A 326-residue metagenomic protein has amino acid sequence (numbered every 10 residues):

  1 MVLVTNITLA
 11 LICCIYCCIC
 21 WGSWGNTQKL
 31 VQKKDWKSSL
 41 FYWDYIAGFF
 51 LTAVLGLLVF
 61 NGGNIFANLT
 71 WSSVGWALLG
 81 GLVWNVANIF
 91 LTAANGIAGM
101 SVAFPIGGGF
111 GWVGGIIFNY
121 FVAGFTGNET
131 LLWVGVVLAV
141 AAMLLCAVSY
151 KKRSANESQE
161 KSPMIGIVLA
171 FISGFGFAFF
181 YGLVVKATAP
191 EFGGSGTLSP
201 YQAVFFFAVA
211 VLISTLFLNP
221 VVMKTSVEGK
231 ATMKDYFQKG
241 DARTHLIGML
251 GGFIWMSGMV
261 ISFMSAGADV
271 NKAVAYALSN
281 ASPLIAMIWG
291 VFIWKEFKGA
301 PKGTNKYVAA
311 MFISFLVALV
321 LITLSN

Functional and structural regions predicted by a protein language model:
M1-N326: Polytopic alpha-helical membrane proteins, predominantly small-molecule transporters/carriers
